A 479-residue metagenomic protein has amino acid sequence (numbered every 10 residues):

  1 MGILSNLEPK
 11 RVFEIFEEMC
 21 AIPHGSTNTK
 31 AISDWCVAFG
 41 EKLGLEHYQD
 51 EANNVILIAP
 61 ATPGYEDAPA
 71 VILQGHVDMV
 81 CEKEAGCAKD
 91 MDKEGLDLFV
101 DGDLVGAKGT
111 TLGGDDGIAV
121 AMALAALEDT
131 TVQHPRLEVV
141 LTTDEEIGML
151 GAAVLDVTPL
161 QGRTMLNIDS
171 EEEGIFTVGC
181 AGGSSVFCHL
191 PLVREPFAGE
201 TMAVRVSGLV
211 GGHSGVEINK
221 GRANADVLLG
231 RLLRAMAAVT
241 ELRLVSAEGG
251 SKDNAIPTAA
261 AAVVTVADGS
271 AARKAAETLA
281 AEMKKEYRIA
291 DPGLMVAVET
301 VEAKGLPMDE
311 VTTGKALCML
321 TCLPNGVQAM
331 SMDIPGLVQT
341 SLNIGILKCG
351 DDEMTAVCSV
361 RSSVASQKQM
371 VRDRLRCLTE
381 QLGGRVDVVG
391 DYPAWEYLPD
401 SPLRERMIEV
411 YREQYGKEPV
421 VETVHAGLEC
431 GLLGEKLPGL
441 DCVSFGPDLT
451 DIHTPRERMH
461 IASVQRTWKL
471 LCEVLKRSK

Functional and structural regions predicted by a protein language model:
G2-D103: Acidic/His- and Gly-rich active-site-bordering loop/insert found across diverse amide/peptide-bond hydrolases
P9-V12, M332, Q339-S341, G345-D352 (+2 more regions): Zn-dependent metallopeptidase/amidohydrolase metal-coordination segment
E17-A21, K252, A261, M295-P307 (+4 more regions): A short beta-alpha structural unit
Y65-R163, A198-T201, E310-G314, T321-N325 (+4 more regions): Active-site metal-coordination/substrate-binding segment of hydrolases, especially metallo-dependent peptidases
H134-A225, A237: Fold-level recognition of mixed alpha/beta catalytic cores in primary-metabolism enzymes, strongest
R222-V239, D268-G269, K315-T321, A329 (+4 more regions): His/Asp/Glu-rich mid-to-C-terminal helical/loop segments that flank catalytic regions of hydrolases
N224-A247, Y397-L440: Active-site-adjacent substrate-binding region of metalloamidase/peptidase-like peptide-processing proteins
D253-M330: A conserved active-site cap/scaffold subdomain adjacent to cofactor or substrate pockets
